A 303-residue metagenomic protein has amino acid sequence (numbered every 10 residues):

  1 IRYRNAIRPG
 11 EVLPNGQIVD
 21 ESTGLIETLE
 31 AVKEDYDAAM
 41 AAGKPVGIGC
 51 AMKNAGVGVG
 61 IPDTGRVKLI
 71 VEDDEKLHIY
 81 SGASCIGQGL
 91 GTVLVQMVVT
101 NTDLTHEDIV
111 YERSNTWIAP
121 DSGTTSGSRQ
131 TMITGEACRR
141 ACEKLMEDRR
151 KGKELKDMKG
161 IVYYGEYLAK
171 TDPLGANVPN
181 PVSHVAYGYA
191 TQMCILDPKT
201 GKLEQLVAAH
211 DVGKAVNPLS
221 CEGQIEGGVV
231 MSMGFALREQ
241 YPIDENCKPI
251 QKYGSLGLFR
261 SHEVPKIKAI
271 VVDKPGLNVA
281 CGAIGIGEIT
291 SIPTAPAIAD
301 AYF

Functional and structural regions predicted by a protein language model:
R2-A51, M97-F303: C-terminal catalytic domains of large/alpha subunits in multi-subunit enzymes
G49-K76, S81, C85-Q88, V182-T191 (+1 more regions): Conserved beta-alpha junction segments in alpha/beta enzyme cores
G82-L90, P242-P249: Short, compositionally biased strand/turn segments that nucleate or flank brief secondary-structure elements
L90-M97: Thiamine diphosphate
